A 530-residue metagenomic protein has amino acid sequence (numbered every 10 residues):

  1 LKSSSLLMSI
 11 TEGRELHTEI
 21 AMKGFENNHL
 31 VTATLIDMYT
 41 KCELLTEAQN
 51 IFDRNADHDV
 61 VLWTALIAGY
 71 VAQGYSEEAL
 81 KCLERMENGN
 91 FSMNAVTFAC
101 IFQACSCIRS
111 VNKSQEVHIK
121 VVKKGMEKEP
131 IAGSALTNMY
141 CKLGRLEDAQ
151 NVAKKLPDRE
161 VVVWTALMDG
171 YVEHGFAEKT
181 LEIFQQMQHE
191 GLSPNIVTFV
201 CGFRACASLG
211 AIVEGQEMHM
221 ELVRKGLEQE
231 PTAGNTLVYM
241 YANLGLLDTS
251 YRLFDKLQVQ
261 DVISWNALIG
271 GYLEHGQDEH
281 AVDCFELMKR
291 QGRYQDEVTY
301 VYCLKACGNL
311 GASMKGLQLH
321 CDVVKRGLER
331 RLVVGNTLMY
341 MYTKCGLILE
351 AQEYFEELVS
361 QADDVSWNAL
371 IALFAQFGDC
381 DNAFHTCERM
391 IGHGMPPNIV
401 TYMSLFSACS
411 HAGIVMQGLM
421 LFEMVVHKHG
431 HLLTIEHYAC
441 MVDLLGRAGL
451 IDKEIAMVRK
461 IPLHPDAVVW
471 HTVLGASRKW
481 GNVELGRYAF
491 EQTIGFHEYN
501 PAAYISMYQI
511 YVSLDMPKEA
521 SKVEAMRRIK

Functional and structural regions predicted by a protein language model:
G13, N28, T32-A33, A48 (+39 more regions): Pentatricopeptide repeat
G24, E43, N55, D59 (+16 more regions): Inter-helix linker motif
M38, N55, L66, M86 (+17 more regions): Methionine-biased hydrophobic packing positions in alpha-helices, especially within tandem helical repeat solenoids
E84-G202, S208-K225, Q229-N235, L244 (+2 more regions): Solenoidal tandem-repeat scaffolds enriched in leucines and small polar residues
P462-H464, E491-N500, V512, K518-K530: TPR/TPR-like (Sel1-like) alpha-helical repeat modules
